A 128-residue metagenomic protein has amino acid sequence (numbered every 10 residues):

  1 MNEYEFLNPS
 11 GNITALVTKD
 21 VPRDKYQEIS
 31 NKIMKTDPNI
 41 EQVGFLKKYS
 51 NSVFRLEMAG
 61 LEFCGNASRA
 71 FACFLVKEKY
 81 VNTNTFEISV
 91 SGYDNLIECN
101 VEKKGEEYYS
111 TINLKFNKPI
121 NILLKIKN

Functional and structural regions predicted by a protein language model:
M1-Y109, K115-I126: A glycine-rich beta-to-alpha transition motif near the start of alpha/beta enzyme domains, typified by
